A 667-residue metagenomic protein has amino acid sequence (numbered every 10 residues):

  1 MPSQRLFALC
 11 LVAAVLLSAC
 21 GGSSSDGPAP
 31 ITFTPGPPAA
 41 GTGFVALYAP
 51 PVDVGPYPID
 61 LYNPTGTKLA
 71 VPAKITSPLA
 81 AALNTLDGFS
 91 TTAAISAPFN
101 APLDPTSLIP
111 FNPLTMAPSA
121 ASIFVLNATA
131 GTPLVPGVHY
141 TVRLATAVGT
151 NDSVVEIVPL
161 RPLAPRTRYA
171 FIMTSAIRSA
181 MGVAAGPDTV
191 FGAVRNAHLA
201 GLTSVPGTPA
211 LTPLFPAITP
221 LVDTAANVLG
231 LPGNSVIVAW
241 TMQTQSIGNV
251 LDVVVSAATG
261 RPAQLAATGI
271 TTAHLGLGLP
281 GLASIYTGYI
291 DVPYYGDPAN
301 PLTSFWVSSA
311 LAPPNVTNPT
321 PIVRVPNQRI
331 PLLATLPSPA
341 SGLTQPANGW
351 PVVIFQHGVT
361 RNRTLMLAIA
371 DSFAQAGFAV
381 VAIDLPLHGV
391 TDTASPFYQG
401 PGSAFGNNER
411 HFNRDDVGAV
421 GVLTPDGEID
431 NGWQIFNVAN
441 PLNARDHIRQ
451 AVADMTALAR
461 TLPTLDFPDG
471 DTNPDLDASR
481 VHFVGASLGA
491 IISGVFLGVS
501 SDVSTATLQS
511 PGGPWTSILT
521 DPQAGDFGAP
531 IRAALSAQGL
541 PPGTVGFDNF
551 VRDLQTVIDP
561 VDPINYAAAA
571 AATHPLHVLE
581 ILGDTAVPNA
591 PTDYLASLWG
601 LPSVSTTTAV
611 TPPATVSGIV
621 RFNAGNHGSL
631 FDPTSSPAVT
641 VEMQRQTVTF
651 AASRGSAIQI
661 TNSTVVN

Functional and structural regions predicted by a protein language model:
M1-L9: Bacterial N-terminal signal peptides that target proteins for export
L16-A19: C-terminal motif of bacterial Sec signal peptides marking the signal peptidase cleavage site
G22-A273, G278-P301: Acidic, low-complexity Ser/Thr/Gly/Pro-rich repeat segments typical of extracellular/periplasmic and surface-exposed
L108-N112, V135-G137, R168-A170, A180-G192 (+9 more regions): Short, solvent-exposed loop/turn and secondary-structure capping segments
L265-V352: Domain-level recognition of soluble alpha/beta enzyme cores, biased toward histidine phosphatases/phosphomutases
N300-Q328, Q345-A459: Cap/lid segment of the alpha/beta-hydrolase catalytic domain
R460-T461, P468-T520: Primarily recognizes the serine-hydrolase "nucleophile elbow" in alpha/beta-hydrolase and SGNH/GDSL folds
P511-D593, S597-R645: The feature captures the conserved acid-bearing segment of alpha/beta-hydrolase catalytic domains
